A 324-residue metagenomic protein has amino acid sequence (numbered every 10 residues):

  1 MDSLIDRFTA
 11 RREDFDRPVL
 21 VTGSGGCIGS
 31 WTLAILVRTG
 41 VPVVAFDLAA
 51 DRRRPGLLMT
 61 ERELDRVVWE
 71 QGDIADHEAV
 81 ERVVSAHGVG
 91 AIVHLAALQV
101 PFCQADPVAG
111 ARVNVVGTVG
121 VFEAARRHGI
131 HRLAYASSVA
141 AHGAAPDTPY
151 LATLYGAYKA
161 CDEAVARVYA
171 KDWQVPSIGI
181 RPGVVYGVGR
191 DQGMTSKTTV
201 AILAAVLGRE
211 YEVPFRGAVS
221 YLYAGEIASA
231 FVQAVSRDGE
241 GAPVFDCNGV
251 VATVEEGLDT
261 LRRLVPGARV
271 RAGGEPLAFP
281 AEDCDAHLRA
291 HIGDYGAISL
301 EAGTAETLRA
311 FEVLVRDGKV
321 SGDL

Functional and structural regions predicted by a protein language model:
V19-T39: N-terminal Rossmann NAD(P)H-binding glycine-rich loop of SDR-like oxidoreductase domains
T22, F46, I92-A96, L133-V139 (+1 more regions): SDR active-site strand-loop-helix element
G25, L154, R167-V219, A224-E226: NAD(P)-dependent short-chain dehydrogenase/reductase
V41-R53: Conserved glycine-rich Rossmann-like NAD(P)H-binding loop of the short-chain dehydrogenase/reductase
Q71-V113: NAD(P)H-binding glycine-rich loop region in Rossmannoid oxidoreductase-like domains and their noncatalytic homologs
L98-V100, V139-P146, G183-Y186: Active-site segment of SDR-like NAD(P)-dependent oxidoreductases
R112-G156: Conserved Rossmann-fold NAD(P)-dependent oxidoreductase catalytic core, especially the SDR/UDP-sugar
P214-G217, Y221-L324: C-terminal substrate-binding subdomain of Rossmann-fold SDR/epimerase-dehydratase oxidoreductases
